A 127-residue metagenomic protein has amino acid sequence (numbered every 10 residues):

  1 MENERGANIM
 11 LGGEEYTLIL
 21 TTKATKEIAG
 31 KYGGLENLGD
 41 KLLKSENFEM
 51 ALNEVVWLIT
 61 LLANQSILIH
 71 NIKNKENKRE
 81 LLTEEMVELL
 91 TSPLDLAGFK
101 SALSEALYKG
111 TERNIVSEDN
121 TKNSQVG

Functional and structural regions predicted by a protein language model:
M1-M10, E36-M50, I67, N71-G127: Charged interaction scaffolds used for protein-protein
R5-L11, L20-K26: Extended alpha-helical interaction segments
G13-E15: Glycine-centered positions within short beta-strands or beta-hairpins
I19, I28, T111, I115: Short acidic, gly/pro-rich beta-turn/loop elements at beta-sheet edges and active-site/ligand-binding grooves
T22-D40: Short, surface-exposed, low-complexity cationic segments
T25, E49-L52: Amphipathic, non-membrane alpha-helical segments in soluble helical-bundle scaffolds
